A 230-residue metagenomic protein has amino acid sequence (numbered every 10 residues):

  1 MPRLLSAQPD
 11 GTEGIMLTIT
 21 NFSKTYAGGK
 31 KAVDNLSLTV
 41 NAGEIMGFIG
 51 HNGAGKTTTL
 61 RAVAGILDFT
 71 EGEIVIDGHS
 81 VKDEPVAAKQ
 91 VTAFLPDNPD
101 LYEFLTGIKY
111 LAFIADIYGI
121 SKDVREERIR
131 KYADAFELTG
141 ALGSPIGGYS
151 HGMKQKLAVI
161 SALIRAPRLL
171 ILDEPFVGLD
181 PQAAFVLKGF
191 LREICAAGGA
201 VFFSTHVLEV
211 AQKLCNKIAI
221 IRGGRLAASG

Functional and structural regions predicted by a protein language model:
M1-K24: ABC-family P-loop ATPase nucleotide-binding domain
L17-I19, K24-R222, L226-A228: ABC transporter nucleotide-binding domains
